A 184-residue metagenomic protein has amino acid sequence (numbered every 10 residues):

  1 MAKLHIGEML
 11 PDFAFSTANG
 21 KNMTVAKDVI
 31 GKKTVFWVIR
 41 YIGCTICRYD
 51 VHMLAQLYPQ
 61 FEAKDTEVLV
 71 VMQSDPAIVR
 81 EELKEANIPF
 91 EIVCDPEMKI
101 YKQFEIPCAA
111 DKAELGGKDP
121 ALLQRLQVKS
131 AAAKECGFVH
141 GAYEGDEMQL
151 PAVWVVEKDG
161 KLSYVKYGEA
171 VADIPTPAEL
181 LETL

Functional and structural regions predicted by a protein language model:
M1-A26: N-terminal "domain-start" segment that seeds a small globular fold
L10-P11, V35, L150-A152: Short loop/turn microsegments at loop-to-beta-strand junctions
V25-L54: Short active-site neighborhood of thiol/selenol oxidoreductases, capturing the structured segment around
R40, Q73, K158: Cofactor-binding loop segments of dinucleotide-utilizing enzymes, especially the Rossmann-like FAD- and NAD(P)+-binding
D50-Q103: Structural microenvironment flanking redox-active thiols in thiol-disulfide oxidoreductases
D95-A172: Thiol/selenol-based redox catalytic cores and closely related redox-interacting motifs
V171-L184: A short, polar/charged loop-to-alpha-helix boundary motif
